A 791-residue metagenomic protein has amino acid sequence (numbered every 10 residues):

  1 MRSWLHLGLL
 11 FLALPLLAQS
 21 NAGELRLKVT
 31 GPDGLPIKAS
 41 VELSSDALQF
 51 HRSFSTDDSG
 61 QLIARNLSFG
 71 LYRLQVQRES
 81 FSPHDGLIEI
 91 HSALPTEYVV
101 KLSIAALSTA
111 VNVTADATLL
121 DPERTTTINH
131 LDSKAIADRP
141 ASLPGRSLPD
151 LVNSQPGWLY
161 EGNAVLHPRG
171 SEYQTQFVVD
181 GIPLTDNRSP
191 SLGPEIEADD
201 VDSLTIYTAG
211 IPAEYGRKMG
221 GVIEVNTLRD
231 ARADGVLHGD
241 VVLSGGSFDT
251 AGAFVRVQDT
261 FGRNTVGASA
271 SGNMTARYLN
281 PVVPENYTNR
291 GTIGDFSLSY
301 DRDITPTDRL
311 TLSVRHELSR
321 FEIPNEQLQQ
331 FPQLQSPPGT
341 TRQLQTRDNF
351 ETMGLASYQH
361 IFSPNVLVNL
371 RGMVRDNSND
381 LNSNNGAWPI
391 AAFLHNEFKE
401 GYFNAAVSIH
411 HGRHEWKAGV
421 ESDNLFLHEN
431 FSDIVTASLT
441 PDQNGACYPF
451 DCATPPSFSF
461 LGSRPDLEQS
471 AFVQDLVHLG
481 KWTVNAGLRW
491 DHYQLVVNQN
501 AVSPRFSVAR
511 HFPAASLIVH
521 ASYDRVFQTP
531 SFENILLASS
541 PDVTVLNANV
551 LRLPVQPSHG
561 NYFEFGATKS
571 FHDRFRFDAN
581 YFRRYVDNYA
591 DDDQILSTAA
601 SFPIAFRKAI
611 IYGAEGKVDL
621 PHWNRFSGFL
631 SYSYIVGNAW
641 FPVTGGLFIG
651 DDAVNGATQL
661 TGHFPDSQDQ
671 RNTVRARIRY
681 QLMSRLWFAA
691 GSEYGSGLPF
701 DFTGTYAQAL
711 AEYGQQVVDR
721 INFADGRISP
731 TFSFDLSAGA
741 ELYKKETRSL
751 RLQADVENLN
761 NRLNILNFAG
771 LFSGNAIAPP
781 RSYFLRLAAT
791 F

Functional and structural regions predicted by a protein language model:
P15-N129, S142, P183-T185: Periplasm-facing N-terminal accessory domains of Gram-negative outer-membrane beta-barrel systems
S82, G86-K101, L107-P212, R217 (+5 more regions): Periplasmic N-terminal accessory/gating domains of Gram-negative outer-membrane beta-barrel systems
D186, D199-I206, P212-F296, T307-D308 (+1 more regions): Outer-membrane beta-barrel translocator/receptor signature
D259-N349, N379-S383, N588: Periplasmic-side early beta-strands and strand-to-turn transitions of outer-membrane beta-barrels
E326-L328, S378, D433, V496 (+6 more regions): Surface-exposed extracellular loop regions of Gram-negative outer-membrane beta-barrel proteins, predominantly
N369-M373, N379-D380, H511, P554-A605 (+4 more regions): Membrane-embedded beta-barrel scaffold of Gram-negative outer-membrane proteins
H478-T483, Y581-Y585, I604-T703: Gram-negative outer-membrane beta-barrel transporters
R685, E693-G714, I728-S733, G739-F791: C-terminal beta-signal and adjacent terminal beta-strands/loops of Gram-negative outer-membrane beta-barrel proteins
